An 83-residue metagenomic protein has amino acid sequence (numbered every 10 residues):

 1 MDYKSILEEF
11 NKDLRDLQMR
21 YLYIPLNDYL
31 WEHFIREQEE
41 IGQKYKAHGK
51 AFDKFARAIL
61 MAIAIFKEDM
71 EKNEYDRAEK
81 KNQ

Functional and structural regions predicted by a protein language model:
M1-Y29: N-terminal acidic leader/helix
E8, E32, R57-M61: Non-catalytic, well-ordered alpha-helical scaffold segments
Q18, Q38, K67: Functionally constrained cores in energy, signaling, and assembly domains
N27-K46: Amphipathic, non-membrane alpha-helical rod segments
Q43-R77: Short, charged early-sequence alpha-helical segments and their helix-coil boundaries
